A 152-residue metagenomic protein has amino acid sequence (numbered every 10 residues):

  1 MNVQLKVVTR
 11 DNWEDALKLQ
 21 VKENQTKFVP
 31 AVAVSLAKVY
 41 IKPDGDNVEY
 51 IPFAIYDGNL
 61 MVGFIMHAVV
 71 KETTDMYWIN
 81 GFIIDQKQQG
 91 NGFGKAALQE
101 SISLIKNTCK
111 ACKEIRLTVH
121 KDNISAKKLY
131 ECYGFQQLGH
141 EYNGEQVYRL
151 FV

Functional and structural regions predicted by a protein language model:
V3-N80, D85-K87, L104, T108 (+1 more regions): Acetyl-CoA-dependent GNAT
T74, G92, S125: Residues that form or flank phosphate/diphosphate-binding pockets in enzymes that use nucleotide phosphates
D85-K87, N91, K121-D122: Active-site acidic-Proline motif in GNAT/NAT acetyltransferases
Q88, G92-E100: Conserved acetyl-CoA pyrophosphate-binding loop and the N-cap/start of the following alpha-helix in GNAT-like
G92, C109-K110, G134: Short glycine-rich hinge loops at helix-strand junctions in the catalytic core of two-component histidine kinases
K95, K121-G139: Conserved active-site alpha-helix within GNAT-family acetyltransferase domains
A111, I115-K127, N143-Q146, V152: Conserved beta-strand-loop-alpha-helix junction that forms the acyl-donor binding cleft
